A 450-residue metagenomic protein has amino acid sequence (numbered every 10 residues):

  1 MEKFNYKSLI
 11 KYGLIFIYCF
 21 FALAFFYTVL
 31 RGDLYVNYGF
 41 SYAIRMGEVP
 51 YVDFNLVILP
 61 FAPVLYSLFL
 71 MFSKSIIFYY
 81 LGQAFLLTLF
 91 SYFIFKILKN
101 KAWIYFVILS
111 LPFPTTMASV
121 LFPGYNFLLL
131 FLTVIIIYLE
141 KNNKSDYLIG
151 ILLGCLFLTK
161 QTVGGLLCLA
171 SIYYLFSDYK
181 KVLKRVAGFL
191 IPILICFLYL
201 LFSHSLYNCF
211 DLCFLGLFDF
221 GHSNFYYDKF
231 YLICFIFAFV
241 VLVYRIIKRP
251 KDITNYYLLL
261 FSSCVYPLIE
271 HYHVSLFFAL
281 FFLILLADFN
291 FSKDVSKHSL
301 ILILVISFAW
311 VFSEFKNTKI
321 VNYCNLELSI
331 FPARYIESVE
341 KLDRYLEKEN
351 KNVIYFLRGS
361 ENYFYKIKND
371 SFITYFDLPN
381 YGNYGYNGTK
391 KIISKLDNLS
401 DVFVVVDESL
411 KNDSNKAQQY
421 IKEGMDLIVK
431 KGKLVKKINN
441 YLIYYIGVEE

Functional and structural regions predicted by a protein language model:
Y12-C19, D178-L201, F237-A238, K297-F308: Hydrophobic alpha-helical membrane-interfacial segments at the cytosolic entry of transmembrane helices
F26-F40, D53-L68, R334: Extracytoplasmic catalytic/substrate-binding loops of multi-pass membrane glycan-assembly enzymes
L56, P60, V64, F72-L89: Loop-to-helix entry region of an early transmembrane alpha helix in multi-pass inner-membrane enzymes
V57, N317-Y323, S329-N383, K391-S414 (+1 more regions): Short periplasmic/luminal acceptor-recognition loop of GT-C membrane glycosyltransferases, typified by
P63, I76, F106-L130, L158 (+1 more regions): Aromatic- and kink-enriched transmembrane "portal" helix at the membrane-lumen/periplasm boundary that abuts
L81-A102, L242-I246: Transmembrane-helix motifs of polytopic, lipid-linked glycan transferases
L128, L132-L148, V240-K251, F289: Membrane-interface transmembrane helices that cradle and orient dolichyl/undecaprenyl
D146-Q161, L166-I172, I191, L258-L268: Membrane-interface alpha helices of multi-pass inner-membrane proteins
